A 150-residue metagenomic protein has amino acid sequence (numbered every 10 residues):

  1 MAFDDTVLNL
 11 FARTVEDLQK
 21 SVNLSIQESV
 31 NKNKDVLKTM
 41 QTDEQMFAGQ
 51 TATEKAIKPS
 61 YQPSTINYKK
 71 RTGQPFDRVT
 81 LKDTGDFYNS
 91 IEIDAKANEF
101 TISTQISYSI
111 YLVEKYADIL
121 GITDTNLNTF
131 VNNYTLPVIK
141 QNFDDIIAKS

Functional and structural regions predicted by a protein language model:
M1-S150: Short, Lys/Arg-rich flexible segments
